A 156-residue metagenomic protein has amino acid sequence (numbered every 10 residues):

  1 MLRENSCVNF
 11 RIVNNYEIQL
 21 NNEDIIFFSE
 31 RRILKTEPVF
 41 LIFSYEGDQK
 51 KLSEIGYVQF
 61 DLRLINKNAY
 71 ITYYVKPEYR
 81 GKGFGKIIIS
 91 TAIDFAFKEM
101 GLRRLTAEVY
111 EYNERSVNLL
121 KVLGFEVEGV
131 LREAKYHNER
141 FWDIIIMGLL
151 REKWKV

Functional and structural regions predicted by a protein language model:
M1-I18, V39, Y45-V156: Acyl-donor (CoA/ACP) binding surface of acyl/acetyltransferases
N22-Q49: Active-site rim helix/loop that mediates acceptor-substrate recognition in acyltransferases
